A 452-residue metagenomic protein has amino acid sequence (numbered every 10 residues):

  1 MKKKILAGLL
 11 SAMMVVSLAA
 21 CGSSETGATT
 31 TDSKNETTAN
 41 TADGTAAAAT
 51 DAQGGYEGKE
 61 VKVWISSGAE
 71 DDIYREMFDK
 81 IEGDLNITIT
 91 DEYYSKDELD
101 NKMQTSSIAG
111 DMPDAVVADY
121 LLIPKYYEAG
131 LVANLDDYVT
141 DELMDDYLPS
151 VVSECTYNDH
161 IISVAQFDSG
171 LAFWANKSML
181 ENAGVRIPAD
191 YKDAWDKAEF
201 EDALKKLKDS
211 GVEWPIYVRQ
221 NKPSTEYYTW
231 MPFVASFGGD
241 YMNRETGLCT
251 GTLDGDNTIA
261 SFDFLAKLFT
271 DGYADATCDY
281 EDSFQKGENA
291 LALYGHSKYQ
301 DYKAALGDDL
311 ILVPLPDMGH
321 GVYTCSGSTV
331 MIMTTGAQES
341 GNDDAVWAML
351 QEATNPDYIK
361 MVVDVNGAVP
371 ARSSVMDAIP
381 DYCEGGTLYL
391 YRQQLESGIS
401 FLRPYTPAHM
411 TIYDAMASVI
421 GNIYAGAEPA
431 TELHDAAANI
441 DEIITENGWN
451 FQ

Functional and structural regions predicted by a protein language model:
K4-G8, C21-K125, M144, G319-H320 (+5 more regions): Conserved N-terminal structural module of periplasmic/extracytoplasmic solute-binding proteins
A47-G55, K59, D119-A172, A198-E201 (+5 more regions): Hinge/lid segment of periplasmic solute-binding proteins
K62, D79, D84-T88, D263 (+2 more regions): Extracytoplasmic/periplasmic substrate-recognition and gating elements
K80-S150, E154-T156, S163, E181-G184 (+4 more regions): Extracytoplasmic "Venus flytrap"/periplasmic binding protein-like
Y93-K102, L121, D193-E199, A274-K286 (+1 more regions): Short helix-initiation/N-cap motifs at beta->coil->alpha
N158-Q166, L171, A198-T250, N289: Extracytoplasmic/periplasmic solute-binding protein
E201-K206, R244-T277: Glycine-centered hinge/linker elements that transmit conformational signals in sensory and ligand-binding systems
V313, V363-N422, N447, Q452: Long, aromatic- and glycine/proline-rich binding clefts that accommodate carbohydrate-like moieties
